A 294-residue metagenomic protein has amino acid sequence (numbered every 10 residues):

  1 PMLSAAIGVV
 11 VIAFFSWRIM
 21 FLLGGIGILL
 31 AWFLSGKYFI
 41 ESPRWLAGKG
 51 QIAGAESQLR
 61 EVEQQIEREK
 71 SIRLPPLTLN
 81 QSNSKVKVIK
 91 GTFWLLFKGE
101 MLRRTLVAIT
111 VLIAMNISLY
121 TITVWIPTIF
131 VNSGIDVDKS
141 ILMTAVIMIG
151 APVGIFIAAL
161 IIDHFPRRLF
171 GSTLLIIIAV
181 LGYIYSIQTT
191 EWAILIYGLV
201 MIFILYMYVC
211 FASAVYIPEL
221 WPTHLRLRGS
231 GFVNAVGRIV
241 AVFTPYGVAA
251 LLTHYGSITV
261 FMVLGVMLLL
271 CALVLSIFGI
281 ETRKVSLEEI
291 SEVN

Functional and structural regions predicted by a protein language model:
P1-I40, R44-A47: Helix-loop-helix hairpin linking two adjacent transmembrane segments in secondary transporters
V9, I177-T190: C-terminal ends and interior cores of transmembrane alpha-helices in multi-pass membrane transporters/permeases
A13-S16, I187-G198: Helix-loop junctions at membrane interfaces in 12-TM secondary transporters
Y38-E100, V285-N294: Intracellular cytosolic loops and amphipathic helices of Major Facilitator Superfamily
W94-I155: Extracytoplasmic gate region of multi-pass secondary transporters
I155-P166, L252: Helix-to-loop junctions at the C-terminal end of transmembrane segments in multipass secondary transporters
H164-L175: Cytoplasmic membrane-interface "Motif A"-like loop-to-helix N-cap segments of 12-TM Major Facilitator Superfamily
I194-Y208: Hydrophobic core of transmembrane alpha-helices in multi-pass small-molecule transporters, especially MFS/SLC-type
